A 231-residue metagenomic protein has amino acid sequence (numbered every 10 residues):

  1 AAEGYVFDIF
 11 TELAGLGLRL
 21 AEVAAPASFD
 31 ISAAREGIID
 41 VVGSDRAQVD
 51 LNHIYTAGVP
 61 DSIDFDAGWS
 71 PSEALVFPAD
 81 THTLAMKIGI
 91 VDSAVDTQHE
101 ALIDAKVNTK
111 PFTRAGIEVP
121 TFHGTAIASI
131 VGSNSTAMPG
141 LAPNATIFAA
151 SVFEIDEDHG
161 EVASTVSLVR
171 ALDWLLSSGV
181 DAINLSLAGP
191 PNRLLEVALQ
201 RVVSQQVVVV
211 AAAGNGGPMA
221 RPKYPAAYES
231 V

Functional and structural regions predicted by a protein language model:
A1-I9: Short amphipathic alpha-helix segments
A14-E22, F29, A33-G89, S93-I103: Protease zymogen maturation seam
D50, F148, V208-A211: Structural detector of well-ordered beta-strand residues that form the stable sheet scaffold of enzyme domains
P60, D66-S70, E100, N108-R114 (+2 more regions): A structural signal for the main folded, soluble domain(s) of proteins
F77-V107, A115-V166, Y228-S230: Subtilisin-like serine protease catalytic core
F153-E229: Substrate-binding/access-modulating region of protease and related hydrolase catalytic domains
